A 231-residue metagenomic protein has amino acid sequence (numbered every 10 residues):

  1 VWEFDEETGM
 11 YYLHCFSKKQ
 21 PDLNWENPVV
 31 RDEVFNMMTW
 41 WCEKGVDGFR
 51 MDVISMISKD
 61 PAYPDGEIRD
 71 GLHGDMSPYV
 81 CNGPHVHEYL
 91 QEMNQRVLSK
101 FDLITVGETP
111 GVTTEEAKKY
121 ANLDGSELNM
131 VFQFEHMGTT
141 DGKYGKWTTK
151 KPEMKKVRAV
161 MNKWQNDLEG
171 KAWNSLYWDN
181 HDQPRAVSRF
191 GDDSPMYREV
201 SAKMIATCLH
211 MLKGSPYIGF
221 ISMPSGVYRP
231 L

Functional and structural regions predicted by a protein language model:
V1-L231: Active-site and adjacent substrate-binding regions of carbohydrate-active enzymes
